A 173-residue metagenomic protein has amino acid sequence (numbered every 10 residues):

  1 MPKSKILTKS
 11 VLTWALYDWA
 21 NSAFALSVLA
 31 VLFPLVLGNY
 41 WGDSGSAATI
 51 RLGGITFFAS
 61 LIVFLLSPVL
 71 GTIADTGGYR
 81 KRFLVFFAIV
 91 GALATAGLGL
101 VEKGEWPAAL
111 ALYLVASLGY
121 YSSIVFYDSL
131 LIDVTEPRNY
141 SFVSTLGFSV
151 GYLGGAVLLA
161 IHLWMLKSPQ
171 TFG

Functional and structural regions predicted by a protein language model:
P2-S60, W106: Helix-loop boundary and gating motifs at the non-cytosolic
Y40, T76-G77, L130-T135: Helix-to-coil boundary motifs at intracellular loop junctions of multi-pass secondary transporters
V63-Y79: Helix-to-loop junctions at the C-terminal end of transmembrane segments in multipass secondary transporters
F64, V85-E105, W164: C-terminal ends and interior cores of transmembrane alpha-helices in multi-pass membrane transporters/permeases
A74-V90: Cytoplasmic membrane-interface "Motif A"-like loop-to-helix N-cap segments of 12-TM Major Facilitator Superfamily
E105-Y113: Short hydrophobic/alpha-helical segments at membrane-entry points of transmembrane helices in Major Facilitator
L112-S149: Cytoplasmic helix-loop-helix junction between adjacent transmembrane helices in 12-TM secondary transporters
S141-L166: Glycine-rich segments within core transmembrane alpha-helices of 12-TM secondary carriers
